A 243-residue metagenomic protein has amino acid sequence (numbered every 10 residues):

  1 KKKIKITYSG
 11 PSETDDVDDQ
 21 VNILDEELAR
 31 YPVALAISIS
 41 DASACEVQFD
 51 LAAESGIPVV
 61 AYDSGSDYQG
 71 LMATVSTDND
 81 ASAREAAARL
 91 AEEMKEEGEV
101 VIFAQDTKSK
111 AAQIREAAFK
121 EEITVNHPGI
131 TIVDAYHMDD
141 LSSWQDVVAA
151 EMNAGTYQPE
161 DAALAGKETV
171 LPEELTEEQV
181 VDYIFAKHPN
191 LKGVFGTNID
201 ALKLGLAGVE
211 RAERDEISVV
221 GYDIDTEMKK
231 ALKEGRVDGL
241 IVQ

Functional and structural regions predicted by a protein language model:
K1-Q243: A residue-level marker of the well-folded mature domains of exported/periplasmic proteins
